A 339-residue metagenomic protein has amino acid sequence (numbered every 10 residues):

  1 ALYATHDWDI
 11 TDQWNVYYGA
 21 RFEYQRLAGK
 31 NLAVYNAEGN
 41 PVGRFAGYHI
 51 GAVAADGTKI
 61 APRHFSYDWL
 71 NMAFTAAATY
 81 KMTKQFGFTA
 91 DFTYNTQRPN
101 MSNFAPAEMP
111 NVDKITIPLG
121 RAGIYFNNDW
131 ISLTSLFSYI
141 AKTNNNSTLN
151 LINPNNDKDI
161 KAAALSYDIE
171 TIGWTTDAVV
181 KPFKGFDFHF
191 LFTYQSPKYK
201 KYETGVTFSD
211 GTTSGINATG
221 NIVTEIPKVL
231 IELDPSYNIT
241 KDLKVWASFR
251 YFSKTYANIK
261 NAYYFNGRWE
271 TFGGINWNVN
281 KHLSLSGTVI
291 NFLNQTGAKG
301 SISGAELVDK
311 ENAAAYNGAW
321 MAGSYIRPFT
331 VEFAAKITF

Functional and structural regions predicted by a protein language model:
A1-K142, K181-F183, T193, D234-S236 (+1 more regions): Structural signature of Gram-negative outer-membrane beta-barrels, strongest in the C-terminal barrel of TonB-dependent
L2-A4, M72-A76, P118-A122, I172-T176 (+3 more regions): Hydrophobic, lipid-facing positions within transmembrane beta-strands of outer-membrane proteins
T11-V16, N127-N258, A334-K336: Gram-negative outer-membrane beta-barrel transporters
A28-S66, S102-P110, S147-A163, K200-G220 (+1 more regions): Solvent-exposed loop segments that connect transmembrane elements
H64-L70, M109-T116, A164-E170, G211-P227 (+2 more regions): Replace "Gram-negative outer membrane beta-barrel proteins" with "bacterial and organellar outer membrane beta-barrel
G87, I117-L119, S132, G173 (+4 more regions): Active-site lining segments that contact anionic ligands and/or coordinate catalytic metals
S253-Y256, W277-F339: C-terminal beta-signal and adjacent terminal beta-strands/loops of Gram-negative outer-membrane beta-barrel proteins
N258-Y264, F272-N276, M321: Short, glycine/charged-rich beta-strand-loop motifs at protein surfaces that mediate ligand recognition and catalysis
